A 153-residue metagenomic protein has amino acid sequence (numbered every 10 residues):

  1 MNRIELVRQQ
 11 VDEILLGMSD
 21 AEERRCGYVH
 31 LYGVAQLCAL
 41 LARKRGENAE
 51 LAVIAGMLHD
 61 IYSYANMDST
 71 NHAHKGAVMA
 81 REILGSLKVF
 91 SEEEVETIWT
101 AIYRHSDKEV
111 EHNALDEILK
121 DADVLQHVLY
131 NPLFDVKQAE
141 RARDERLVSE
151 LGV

Functional and structural regions predicted by a protein language model:
M1-L6, S19-E47, L58, S86 (+1 more regions): Divalent metal-dependent phosphate-bond-processing catalytic cores, especially two-metal-ion Mg2+/Mn2+ enzymes that act
E13-S19: Short glycine/proline-rich turn/loop motifs
R24-G27, A65-T70, K88: Short, surface-exposed loop/turn motifs that are enriched in glycine and acidic residues and include a nearby proline
Y28, Y32-A35, V53, E92-Y103: Short, well-structured alpha-helical segments
V34-A35, N71-L87: An active-site-proximal "capping" alpha-helix that borders the catalytic cofactor pocket
E47-N48, K88-V95: Short, flexible active-site-proximal loops enriched in glycine and acidic residues
A49-M67, H72-G76, T97-S106, D123: His-Asp-centered metal-binding catalytic motifs of divalent-metal-dependent phosphohydrolases/nucleases
